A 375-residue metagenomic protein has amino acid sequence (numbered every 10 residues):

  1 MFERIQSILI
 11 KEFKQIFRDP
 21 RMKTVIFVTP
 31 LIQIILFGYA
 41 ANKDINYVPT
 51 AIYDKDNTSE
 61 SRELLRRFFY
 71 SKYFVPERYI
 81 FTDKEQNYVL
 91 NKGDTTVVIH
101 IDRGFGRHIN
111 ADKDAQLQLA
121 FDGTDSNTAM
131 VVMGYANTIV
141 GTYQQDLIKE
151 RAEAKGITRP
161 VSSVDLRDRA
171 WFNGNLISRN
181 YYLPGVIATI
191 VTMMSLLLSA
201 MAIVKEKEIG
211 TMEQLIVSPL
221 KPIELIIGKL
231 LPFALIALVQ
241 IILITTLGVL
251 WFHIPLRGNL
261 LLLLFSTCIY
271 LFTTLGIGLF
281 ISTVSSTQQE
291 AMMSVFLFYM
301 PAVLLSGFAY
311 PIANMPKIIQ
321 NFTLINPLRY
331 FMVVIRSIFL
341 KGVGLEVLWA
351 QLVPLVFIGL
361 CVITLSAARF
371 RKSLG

Functional and structural regions predicted by a protein language model:
M1-N180, V347: Extracytoplasmic/periplasmic domains immediately adjacent to an N-terminal transmembrane anchor in multi-pass membrane
I16, P20, L196-S218, L230 (+1 more regions): Transmembrane helix boundary and interhelical loop/hinge segments in multi-pass membrane proteins
L36-D44, S286-I325: Transmembrane helix segments
G38, T189, M201, K205 (+9 more regions): Transmembrane helix-loop junction
A40-D44, A200, V204-K205, G248-L256 (+4 more regions): Short helix-capping/hinge motifs at transmembrane helix termini and TM-loop junctions
F172-L176, P255, G307-V362, R371: Membrane-interfacial helix-loop-helix junctions in multi-pass membrane proteins
L183-S199: Long, hydrophobic alpha-helical segments
P222-V295, M300, E346-L352, L360-T364: Alpha-helical transmembrane segments and their short interhelical loops
